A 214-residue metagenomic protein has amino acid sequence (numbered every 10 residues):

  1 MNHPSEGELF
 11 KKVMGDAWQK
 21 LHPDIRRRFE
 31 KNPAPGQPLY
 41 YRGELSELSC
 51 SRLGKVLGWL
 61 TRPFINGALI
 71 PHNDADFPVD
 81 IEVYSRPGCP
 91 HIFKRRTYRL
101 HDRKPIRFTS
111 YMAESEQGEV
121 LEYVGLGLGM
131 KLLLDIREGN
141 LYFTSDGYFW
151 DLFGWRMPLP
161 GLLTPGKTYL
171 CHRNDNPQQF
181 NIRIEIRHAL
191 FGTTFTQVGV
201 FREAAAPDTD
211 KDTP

Functional and structural regions predicted by a protein language model:
N2-I186, Q197: Soluble ligand-binding/transfer domains with enclosed cavities or grooves
I182-P214: C-terminal structured interaction module
